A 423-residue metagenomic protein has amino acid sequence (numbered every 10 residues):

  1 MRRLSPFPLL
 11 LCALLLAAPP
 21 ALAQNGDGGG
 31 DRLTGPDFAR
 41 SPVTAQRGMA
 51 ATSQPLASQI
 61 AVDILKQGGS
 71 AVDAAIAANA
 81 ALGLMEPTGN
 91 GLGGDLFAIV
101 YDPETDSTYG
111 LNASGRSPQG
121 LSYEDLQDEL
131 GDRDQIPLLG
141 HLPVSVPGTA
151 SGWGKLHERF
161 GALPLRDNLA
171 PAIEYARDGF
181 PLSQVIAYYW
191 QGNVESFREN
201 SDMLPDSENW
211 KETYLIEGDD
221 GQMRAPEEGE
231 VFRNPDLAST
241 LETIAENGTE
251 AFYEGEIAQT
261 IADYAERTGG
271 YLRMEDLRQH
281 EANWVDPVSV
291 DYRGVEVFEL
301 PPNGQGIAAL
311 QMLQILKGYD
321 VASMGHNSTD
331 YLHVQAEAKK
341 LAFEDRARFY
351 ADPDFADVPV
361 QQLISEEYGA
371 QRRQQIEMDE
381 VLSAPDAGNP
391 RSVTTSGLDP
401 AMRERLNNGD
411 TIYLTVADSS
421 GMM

Functional and structural regions predicted by a protein language model:
M1-S5: Positively charged n-region of N-terminal signal peptides that target proteins for export
P8-P19: Bacterial N-terminal signal peptides
Q24-Q59, A71-V72, I76-N247, F252-E254 (+3 more regions): Noncatalytic scaffold domains of N-terminal-nucleophile
K66-A75, D418: Glycine/serine-rich anion-binding loops at beta->alpha junctions that coordinate negatively charged ligand groups
S201-P205, G306-A322: M16/insulysin-pitrilysin zinc metalloprotease superfamily fold
G255, M312, T411: Extreme N-terminus nucleophile/cap motif
G318-M423: Internal maturation/activation junctions in enzymes
